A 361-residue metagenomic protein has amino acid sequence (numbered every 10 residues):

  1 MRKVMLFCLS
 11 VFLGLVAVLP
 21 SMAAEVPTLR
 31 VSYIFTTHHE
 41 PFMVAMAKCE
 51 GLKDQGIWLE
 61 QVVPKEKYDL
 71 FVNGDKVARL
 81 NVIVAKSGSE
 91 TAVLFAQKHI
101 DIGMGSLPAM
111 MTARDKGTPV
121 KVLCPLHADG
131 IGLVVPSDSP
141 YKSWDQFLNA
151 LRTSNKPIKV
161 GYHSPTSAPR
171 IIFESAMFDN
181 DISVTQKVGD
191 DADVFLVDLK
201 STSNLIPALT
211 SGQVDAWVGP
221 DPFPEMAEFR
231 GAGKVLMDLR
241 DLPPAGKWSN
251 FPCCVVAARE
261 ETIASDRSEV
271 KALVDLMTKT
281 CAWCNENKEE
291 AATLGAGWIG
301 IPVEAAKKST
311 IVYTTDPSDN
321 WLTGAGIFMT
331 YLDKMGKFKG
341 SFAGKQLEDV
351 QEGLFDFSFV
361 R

Functional and structural regions predicted by a protein language model:
F7-P20: Bacterial N-terminal signal peptides
M22-R30, K53, G74-K76, Y141-K159 (+1 more regions): Immediate post-signal peptide segment of exported/extracytoplasmic ligand-binding proteins
T28-L29, F35-V84, S89-E90, L94-A96 (+2 more regions): Short, polar/charged alpha-helical segment
V63-D69, K76-V93, S106, Q186-S211 (+1 more regions): Short helix-initiation/N-cap motifs at beta->coil->alpha
L107-A109, P119, P125-S211, D238-L242 (+4 more regions): A conserved helix-loop-strand patch within extracytoplasmic ligand-binding domains of the periplasmic binding
P108, S201-G295: Pocket-lining segment of extracytoplasmic ligand-binding domains
I263-K339: Secondary-structure end/capping motifs
D333-R361: Conserved C-terminal helix/tail region of periplasmic/extracytoplasmic solute-binding proteins
